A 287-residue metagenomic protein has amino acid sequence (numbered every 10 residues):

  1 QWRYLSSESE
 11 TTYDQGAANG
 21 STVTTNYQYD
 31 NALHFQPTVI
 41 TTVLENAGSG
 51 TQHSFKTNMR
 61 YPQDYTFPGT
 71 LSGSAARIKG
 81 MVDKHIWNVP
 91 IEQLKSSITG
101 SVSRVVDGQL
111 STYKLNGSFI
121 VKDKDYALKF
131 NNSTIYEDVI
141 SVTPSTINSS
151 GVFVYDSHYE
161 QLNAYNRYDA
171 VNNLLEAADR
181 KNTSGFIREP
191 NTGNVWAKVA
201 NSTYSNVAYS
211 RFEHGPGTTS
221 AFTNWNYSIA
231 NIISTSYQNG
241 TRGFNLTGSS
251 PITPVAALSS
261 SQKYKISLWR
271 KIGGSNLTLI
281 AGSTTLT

Functional and structural regions predicted by a protein language model:
Q1-T278: Non-catalytic interaction/targeting regions
I280-S283: Short strand-turn-strand beta-turns centered on an Asx-Gly dipeptide
T287: Extracellular beta-strand ligand-recognition surfaces/modules
